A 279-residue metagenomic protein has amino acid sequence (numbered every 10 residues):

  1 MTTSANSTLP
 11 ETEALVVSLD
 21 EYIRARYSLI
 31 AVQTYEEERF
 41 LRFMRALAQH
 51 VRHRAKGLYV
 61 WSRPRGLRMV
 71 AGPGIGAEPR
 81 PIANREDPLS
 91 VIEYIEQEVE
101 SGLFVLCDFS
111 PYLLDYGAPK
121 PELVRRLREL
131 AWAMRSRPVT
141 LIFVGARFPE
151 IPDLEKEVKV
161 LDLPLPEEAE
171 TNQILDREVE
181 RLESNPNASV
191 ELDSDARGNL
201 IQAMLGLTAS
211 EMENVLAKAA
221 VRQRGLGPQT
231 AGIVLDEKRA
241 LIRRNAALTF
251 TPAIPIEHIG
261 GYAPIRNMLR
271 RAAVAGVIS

Functional and structural regions predicted by a protein language model:
T2-E36, Y59, R63-G76, E155-K159 (+2 more regions): AAA+ P-loop ATPase motor domain of ring mechanoenzymes
A14-S18, F43, D87-V91, R126-E129 (+1 more regions): Well-ordered alpha-helical segments embedded in enzymatic catalytic cores
E21-A25, H50-R54, Y94-S101, A131-R137 (+3 more regions): Conserved catalytic network of the ASCE P-loop NTPase/AAA+ motor domain
E37, V144-R147: N-terminal entry segment of cytoskeletal motor ATPase domains
F40-R42, R68-A71, L113-L114, P149-L154 (+1 more regions): Switch/connector loops and helix/strand junctions flanking conserved nucleotide-binding motifs in nucleotide-processing
L41-H53: P-loop NTPase Walker A phosphate-binding motif
M44, A146-V160, P164-L165: Short regulatory helix/loop adjacent to the ATP-binding pocket of P-loop NTPases
V60-R126, A133, T140-V144: Conserved P-loop NTPase "ATPase switch" module shared by AAA+ and STAND
